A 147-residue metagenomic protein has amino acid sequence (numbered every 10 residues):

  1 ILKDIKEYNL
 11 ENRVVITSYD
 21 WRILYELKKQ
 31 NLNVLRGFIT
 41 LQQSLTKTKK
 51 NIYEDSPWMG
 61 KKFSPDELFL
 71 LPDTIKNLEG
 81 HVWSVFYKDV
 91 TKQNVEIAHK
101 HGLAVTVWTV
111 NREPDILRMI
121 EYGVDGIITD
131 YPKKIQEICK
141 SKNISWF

Functional and structural regions predicted by a protein language model:
I1-F147: Short loop-to-alpha-helix "cap/lid" segments that border enzyme active sites across diverse enzyme classes
